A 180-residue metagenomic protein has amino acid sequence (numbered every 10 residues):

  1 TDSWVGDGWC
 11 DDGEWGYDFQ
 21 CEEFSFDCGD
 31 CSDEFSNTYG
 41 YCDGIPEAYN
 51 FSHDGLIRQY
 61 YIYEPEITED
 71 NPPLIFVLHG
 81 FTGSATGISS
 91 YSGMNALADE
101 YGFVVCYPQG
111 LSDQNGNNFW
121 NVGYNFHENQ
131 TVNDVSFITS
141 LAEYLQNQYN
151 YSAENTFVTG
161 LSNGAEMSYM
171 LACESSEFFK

Functional and structural regions predicted by a protein language model:
T1-D43: Primarily marks secretory-pathway-exposed extracellular/lumenal segments that are disulfide- and glycosylation-prone
N37-L74, G87, S92, L97-E100 (+3 more regions): A domain-start/cap signature at the N-terminus of enzymes
V77-G80, Y107: Structural cue for short, hydrophobic secondary-structure segments
T82-S84: Serine-hydrolase catalytic-loop signature spanning alpha/beta hydrolases and amidase-signature enzymes
F103: Short glycine/serine/threonine/alanine-rich loop segments
Q109-N133: Cap/lid segment of the alpha/beta-hydrolase catalytic domain
F126-Y149, M170: Alpha/beta-hydrolase active-site loop
